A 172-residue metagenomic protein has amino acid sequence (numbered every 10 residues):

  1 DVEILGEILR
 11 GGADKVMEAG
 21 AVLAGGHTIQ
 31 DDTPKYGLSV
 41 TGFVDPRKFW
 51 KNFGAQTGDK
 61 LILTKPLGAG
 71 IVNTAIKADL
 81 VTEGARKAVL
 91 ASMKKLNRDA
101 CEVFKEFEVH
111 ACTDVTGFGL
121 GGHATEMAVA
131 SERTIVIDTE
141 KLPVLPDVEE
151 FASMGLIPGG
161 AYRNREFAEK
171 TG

Functional and structural regions predicted by a protein language model:
D1-V81: Glycine-rich anion-binding loops of enzyme active sites
E3-V22, I29-Y36, R47, E106-F107 (+2 more regions): Glycine-/charge-enriched secondary-structure boundary and capping motifs
G20-A21, G54-T57, A69, A91-R98 (+2 more regions): Short C-terminal domain-edge/linker segments immediately following a structured domain
G26-H27, F53, T64, V89-M93 (+2 more regions): Glycine- and other small-residue-rich loops at beta-strand/loop junctions that grip anionic moieties
S39-F49, G84-K105: Active-site glycine-rich loop that binds ribose-phosphate moieties when present
V72, R86-L90, E149: Generic detector of well-ordered alpha-helical segments enriched in charged/polar residues, highlighting helical
N73-A78, N97-E102, H123-A124: Short amphipathic alpha-helical segments, especially helix-boundary/capping motifs
I76-A88, S153, I157, K170: Active-site phosphate/oxyanion-binding loops
